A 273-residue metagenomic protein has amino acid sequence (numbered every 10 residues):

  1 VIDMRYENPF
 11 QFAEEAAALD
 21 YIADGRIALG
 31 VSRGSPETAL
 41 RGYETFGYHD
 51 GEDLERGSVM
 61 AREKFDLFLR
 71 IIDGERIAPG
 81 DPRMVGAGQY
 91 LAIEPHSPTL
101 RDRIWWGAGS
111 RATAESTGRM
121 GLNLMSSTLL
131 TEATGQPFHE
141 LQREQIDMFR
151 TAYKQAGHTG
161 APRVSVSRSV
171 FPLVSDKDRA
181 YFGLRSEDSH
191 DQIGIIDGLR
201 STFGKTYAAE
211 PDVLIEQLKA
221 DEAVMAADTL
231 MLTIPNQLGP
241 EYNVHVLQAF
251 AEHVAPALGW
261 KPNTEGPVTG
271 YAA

Functional and structural regions predicted by a protein language model:
V1-F10, P98-A108, S201-D212: Active-site mouth loops of central-metabolism enzymes
D3-I77, L124, L130-E132: Flexible, glycine-rich active-site loops centered on histidine and acidic residues that chelate a metal or position
F12, G109-E115, P211-D221: Short, acidic/polar
A28-G30, S126, A133-T134, H139-R143 (+1 more regions): C-terminal amphipathic alpha-helical "assembly" element that mediates oligomerization/partner interfaces or acts as
R33-E37, S110, V170: Short, flexible active-site-adjacent loop segments at beta-strand->alpha-helix junctions, enriched in small/polar
A39-R41, V85-P98, L184-F203: N-terminal small/glycine-rich loop or linker at the start of catalytic domains across soluble metabolic enzymes
G57-I77, P82-P98, R103-W105: Extended catalytic-interface subdomain
A112-A133: A conserved active-site cap/scaffold subdomain adjacent to cofactor or substrate pockets
